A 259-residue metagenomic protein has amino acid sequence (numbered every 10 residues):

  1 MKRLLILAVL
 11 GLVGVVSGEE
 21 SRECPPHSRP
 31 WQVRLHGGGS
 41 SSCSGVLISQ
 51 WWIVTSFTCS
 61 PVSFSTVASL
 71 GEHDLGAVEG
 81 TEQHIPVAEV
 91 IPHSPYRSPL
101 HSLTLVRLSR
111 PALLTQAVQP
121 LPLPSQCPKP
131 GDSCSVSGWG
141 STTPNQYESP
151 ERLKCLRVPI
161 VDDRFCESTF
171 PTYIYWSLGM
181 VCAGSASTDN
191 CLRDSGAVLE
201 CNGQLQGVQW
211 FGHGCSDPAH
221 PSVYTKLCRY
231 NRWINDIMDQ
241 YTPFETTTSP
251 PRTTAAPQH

Functional and structural regions predicted by a protein language model:
K2-V13, I48-I53, F57, I160 (+1 more regions): C-terminal subregion of chymotrypsin/trypsin-like serine protease catalytic domains
V16-S21: Boundary at the C-terminal end of the N-terminal hydrophobic targeting segment
P25-S65: Catalytic histidine site
P30-Q32, S56, S65, V118 (+9 more regions): Disulfide-stabilized extracellular ectodomain repeats and their linkers
V33, G45, W51, T55 (+10 more regions): Terminal peptide-recognition signature
L35, I53-S56, S60-S98, L156 (+2 more regions): Conserved H-D interstitial segment of serine endopeptidase catalytic domains
T58-V62, E72-G76, S109-L114, G140-T143 (+4 more regions): Acidic glycine-/aspartate-rich tracts in secreted/extracellular proteins
Q83, L103, S109, T115-A186 (+1 more regions): Chymotrypsin/trypsin-fold serine protease catalytic domain
